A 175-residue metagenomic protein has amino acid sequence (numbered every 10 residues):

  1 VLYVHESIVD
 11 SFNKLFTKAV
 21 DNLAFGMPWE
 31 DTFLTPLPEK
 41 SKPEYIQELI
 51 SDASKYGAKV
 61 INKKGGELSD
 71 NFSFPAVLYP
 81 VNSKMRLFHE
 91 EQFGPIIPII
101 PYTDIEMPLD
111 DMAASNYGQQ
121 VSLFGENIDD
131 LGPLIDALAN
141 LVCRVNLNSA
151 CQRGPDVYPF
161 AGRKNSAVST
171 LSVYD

Functional and structural regions predicted by a protein language model:
V1-P75, E106-V145: Aldehyde/semialdehyde dehydrogenase
S73-D175: Conserved C-terminal structural/oligomerization subdomain of aldehyde/semialdehyde dehydrogenase
